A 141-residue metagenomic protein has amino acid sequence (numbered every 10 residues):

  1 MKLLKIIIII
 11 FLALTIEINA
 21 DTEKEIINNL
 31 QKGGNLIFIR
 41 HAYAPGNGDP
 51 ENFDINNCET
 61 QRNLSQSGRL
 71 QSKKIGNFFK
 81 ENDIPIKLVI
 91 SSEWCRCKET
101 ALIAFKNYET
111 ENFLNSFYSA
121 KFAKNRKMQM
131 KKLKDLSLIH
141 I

Functional and structural regions predicted by a protein language model:
L4-L14: Sec-dependent N-terminal signal peptides
I16-A20: Sec/Tat signal peptide C-region and signal peptidase I cleavage site
D21-K121, M130: Active-site-proximal alpha-helix that buttresses catalytic centers in soluble enzyme cores
Q129-D135: A well-ordered secondary-structure block
I139-I141: Conserved small/polar residues in nucleotide/adenosyl-binding loops
